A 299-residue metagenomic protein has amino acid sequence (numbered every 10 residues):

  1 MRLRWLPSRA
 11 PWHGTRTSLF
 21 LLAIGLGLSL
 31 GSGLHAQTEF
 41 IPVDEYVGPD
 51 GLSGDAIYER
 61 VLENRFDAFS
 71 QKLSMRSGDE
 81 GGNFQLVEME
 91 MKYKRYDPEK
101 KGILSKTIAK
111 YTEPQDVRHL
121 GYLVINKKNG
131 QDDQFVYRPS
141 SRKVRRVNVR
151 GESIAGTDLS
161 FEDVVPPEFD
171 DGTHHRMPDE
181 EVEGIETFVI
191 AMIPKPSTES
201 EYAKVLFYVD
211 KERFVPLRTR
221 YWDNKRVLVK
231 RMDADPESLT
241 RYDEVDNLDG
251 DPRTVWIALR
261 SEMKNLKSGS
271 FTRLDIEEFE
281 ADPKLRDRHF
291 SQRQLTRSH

Functional and structural regions predicted by a protein language model:
M1-G14: N-terminal secretory signal peptides that target proteins for export/translocation
R16-G31: Bacterial N-terminal signal peptides
T38-D67, G81-N83, V117, V124-A203 (+2 more regions): Flexible, processing/modification-adjacent segments and terminal tails in exported/periplasmic/extracellular proteins
R65, D97-K101, M177-E186, D210-R213 (+1 more regions): A short, structured loop/turn motif at beta-sheet edges
R65-D79, K106-A109: A short, Trp-centered hydrophobic/proline-enriched beta-strand micro-motif
G102-K127: Functional cores of ribonucleases/endoribonucleases
L123, D133-Y137, K143-V147, I154-P167 (+1 more regions): Gly/Pro-enriched, hydrophobic low-complexity segments that function as extracytoplasmic propeptides/linkers
